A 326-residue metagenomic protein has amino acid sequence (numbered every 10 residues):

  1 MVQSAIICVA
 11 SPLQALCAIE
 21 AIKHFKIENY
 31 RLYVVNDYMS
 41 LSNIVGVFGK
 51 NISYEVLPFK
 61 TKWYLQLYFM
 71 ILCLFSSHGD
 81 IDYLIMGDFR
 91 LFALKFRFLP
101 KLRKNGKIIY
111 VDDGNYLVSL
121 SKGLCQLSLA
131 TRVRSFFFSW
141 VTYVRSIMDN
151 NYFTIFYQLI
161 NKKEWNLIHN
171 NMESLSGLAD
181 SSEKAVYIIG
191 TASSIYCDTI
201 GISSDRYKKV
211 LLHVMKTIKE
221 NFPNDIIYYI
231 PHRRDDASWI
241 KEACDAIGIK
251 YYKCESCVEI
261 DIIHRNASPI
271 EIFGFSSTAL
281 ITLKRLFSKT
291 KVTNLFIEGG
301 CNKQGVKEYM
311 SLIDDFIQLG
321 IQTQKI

Functional and structural regions predicted by a protein language model:
V2-A10, L32-V34, D82-G87, D180-G201 (+1 more regions): Short hydrophobic beta-strand segments
I6-F137, A279-L280: Active-site and donor-binding regions of nucleotide-sugar-utilizing enzymes
Y38-V45, A93-L94, V118-S119, Y196-C197 (+2 more regions): Short, charged/polar "capping" segments at the starts of alpha-helices and the immediately preceding loops
V56-F59, G87-R90, I108-Y116, A185-D198 (+2 more regions): Short loop/turn segments at strand-loop or loop-helix junctions that form parts of catalytic or ligand-binding pockets
D112-S193: A nucleotide-sugar donor-handling region in carbohydrate enzymes
Y187-I230, D235: Conserved catalytic-core segment of nucleotide-activated headgroup transferases in glycan assembly
D235-I281: Donor nucleotide-activated moiety binding/catalytic core segment of transferases that use nucleotide-activated donors
L280-I326: Catalytic binding pocket for nucleotide-activated donors in carbohydrate/polymer assembly enzymes
